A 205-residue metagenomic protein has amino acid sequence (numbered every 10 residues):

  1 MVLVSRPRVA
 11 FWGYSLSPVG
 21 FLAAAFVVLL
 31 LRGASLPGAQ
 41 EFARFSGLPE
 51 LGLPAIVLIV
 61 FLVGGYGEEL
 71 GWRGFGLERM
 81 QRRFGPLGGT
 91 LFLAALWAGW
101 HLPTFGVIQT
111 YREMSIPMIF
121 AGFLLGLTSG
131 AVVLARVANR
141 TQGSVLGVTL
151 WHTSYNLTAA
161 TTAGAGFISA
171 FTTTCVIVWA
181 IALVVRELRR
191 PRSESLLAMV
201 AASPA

Functional and structural regions predicted by a protein language model:
M1-G65, L93, A160-A205: Specific transmembrane helices
M1-S5, A34-A39, G65-F75, I116-L127: Hydrophobic alpha-helical transmembrane segments
S15, L58, L62, L91-A98 (+4 more regions): Residue-level signature of the transmembrane alpha-helical core of multi-pass small-molecule transporters
A23-A24, G76, G130-L134: Hydrophobic/aromatic residues in alpha-helical transmembrane segments
L51-V57, T104-S115, V132-T141: Short juxtamembrane and helix-loop transition motifs at transmembrane-helix boundaries in membrane proteins
G67-A94, N139-S144: Membrane-interface helix/loop boundary segments of multi-pass membrane proteins
R83, L87-S115: Membrane-helix boundary elements
I116-V176: Functionally important transmembrane alpha-helices
